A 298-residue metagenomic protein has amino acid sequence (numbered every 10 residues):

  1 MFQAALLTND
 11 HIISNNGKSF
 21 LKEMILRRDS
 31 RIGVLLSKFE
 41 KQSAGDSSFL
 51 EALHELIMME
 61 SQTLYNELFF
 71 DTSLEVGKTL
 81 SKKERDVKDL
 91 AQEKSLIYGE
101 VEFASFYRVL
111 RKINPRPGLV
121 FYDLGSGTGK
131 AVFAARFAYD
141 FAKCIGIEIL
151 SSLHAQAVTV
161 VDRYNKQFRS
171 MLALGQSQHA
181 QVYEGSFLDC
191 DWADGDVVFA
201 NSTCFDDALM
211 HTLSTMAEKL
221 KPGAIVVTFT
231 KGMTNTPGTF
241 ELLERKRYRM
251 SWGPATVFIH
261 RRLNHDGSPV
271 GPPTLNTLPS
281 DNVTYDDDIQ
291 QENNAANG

Functional and structural regions predicted by a protein language model:
F2-G118: S-adenosyl-L-methionine
G118-G127: Conserved class I S-adenosyl-L-methionine
G129-F133: Glycine-rich SAM-binding Motif I of class I
R136: Gly/Ala-rich phosphate-binding loop of Rossmann-like dinucleotide-binding domains, activating on the conserved
K143-E148: Conserved SAM-binding motif I beta-strand of class I
H154-A193: S-adenosyl-L-methionine
A193-A208: A short SAM/SAH-binding and catalytic strip from SAM-dependent methyltransferases
F205-L278: C-terminal substrate-binding/active-site "lid" region of AdoMet-derived donor-dependent transferases
